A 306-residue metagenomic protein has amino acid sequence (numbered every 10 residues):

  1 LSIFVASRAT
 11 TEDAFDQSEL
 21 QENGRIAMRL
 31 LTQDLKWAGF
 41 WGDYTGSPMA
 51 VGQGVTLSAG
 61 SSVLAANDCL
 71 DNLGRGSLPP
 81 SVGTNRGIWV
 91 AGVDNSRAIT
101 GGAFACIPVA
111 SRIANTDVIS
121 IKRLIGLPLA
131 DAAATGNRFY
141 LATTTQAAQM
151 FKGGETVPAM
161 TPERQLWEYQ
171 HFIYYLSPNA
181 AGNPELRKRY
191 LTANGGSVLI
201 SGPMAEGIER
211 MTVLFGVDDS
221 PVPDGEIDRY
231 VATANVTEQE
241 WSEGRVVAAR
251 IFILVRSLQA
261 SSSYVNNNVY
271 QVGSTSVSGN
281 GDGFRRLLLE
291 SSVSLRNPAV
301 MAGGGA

Functional and structural regions predicted by a protein language model:
L1-F40: Aliphatic-rich helix starts adjacent to a transmembrane/signal segment
A27-A248, F252, L258-R285, E290 (+1 more regions): N-terminal pilin/flagellin-like segments and related low-complexity appendage regions
